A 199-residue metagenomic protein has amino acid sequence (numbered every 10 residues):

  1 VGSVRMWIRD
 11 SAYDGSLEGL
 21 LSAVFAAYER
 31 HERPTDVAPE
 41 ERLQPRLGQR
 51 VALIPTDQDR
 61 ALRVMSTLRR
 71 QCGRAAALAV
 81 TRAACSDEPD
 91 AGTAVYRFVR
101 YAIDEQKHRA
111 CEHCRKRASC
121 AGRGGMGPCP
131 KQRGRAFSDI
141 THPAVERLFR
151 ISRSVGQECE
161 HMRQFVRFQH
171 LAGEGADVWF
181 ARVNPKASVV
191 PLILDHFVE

Functional and structural regions predicted by a protein language model:
V1, R30-E32, E199: Short intrinsically disordered, low-complexity coil segments enriched in acidic
G2-I8: Conserved small/polar residues in nucleotide/adenosyl-binding loops
I8-R60: N-terminal ordered "arm"
R9-D10, D36-E41, Q58-R60, V64 (+1 more regions): Extended, charged helical/alpha-beta scaffold domains that provide interaction surfaces
